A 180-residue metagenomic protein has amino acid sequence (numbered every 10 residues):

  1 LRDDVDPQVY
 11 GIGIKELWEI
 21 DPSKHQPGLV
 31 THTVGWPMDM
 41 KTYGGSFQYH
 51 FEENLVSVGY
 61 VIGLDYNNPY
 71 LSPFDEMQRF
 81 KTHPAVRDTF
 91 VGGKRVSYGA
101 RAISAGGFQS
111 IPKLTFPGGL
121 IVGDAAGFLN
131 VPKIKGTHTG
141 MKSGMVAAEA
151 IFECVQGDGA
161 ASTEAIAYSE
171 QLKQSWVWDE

Functional and structural regions predicted by a protein language model:
L1-T89, G127, S143-V146, A150: Predominantly flavin-linked oxidoreductase catalytic cores and closely associated redox partners
D3, P132-G140: Alpha-helix N-cap/helix-initiation motif
E16, I20-D21, G99-A102, E170-W178: Short, conserved secondary-structure transition motifs
Y60, G123, L172: Active-site proximal loops enriched in glycine and acidic residues that flank catalytic Cys/His/Asp and coordinate
T89-Q109, K173: Flavin (FAD/FMN) cofactor-binding core of flavoprotein oxidoreductases
A100-V131: FAD-binding beta-loop-beta segment adjacent to the flavin cofactor pocket
G118-G119, G140-S143: A glycine-rich, aromatic-flanked flexible loop/lid motif
G127-K133, M145-E180: Active-site-proximal substrate-binding core of FAD-dependent oxidoreductases
